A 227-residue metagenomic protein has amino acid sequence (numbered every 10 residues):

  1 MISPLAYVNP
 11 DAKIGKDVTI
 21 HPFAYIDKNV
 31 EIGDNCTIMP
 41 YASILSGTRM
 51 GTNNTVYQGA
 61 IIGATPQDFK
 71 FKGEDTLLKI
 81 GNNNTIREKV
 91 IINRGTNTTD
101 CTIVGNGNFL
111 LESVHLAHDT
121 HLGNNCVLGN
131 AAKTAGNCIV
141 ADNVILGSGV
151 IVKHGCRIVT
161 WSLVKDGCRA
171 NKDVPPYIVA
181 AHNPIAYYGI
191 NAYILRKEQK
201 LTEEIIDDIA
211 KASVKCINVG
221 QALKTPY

Functional and structural regions predicted by a protein language model:
I2-A186: Structural signal for interior beta-strand "rungs" in well-ordered beta-sheet cores of soluble enzyme domains
I178, P184-K197, E203: SDR active-site lid
L195-Y227: Intrinsically disordered, low-complexity terminal regions
